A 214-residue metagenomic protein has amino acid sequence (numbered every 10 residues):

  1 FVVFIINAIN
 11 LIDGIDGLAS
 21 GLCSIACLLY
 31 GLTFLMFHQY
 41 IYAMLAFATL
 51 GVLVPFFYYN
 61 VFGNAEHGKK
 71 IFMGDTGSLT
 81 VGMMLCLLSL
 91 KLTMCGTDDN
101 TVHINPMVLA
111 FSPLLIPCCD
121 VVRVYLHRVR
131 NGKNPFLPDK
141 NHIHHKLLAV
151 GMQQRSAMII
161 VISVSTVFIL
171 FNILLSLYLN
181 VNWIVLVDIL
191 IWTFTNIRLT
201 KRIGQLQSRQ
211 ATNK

Functional and structural regions predicted by a protein language model:
F1-A8, A19: Function-critical hydrophobic alpha-helical transmembrane segments in multi-pass membrane proteins
I9-N10, S176: Helix-capping/transition residues at the boundaries of transmembrane alpha-helices and the short helical linkers
S20-V150, Q154-A211: Alpha-helical transmembrane segments
